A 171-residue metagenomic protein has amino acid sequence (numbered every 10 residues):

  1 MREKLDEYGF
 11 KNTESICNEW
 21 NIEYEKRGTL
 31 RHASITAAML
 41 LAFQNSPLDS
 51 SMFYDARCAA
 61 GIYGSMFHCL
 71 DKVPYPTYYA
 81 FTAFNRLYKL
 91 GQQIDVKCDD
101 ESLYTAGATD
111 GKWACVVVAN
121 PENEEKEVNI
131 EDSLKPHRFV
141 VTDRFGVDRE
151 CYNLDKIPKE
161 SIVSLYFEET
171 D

Functional and structural regions predicted by a protein language model:
M1-E25: Glycoside hydrolase catalytic-domain groove-lining segments
I16, M52-Y54, V116-A119, F139-T142 (+1 more regions): Conserved active-site loop/cleft motifs that coordinate metal ions or position small ligands
I16-Y88, Q92-G111: Aromatic/acidic polysaccharide-binding cleft in carbohydrate-active enzymes
Y54, L70, Y79, N123-E124 (+3 more regions): Carbohydrate-binding surfaces of carbohydrate-active enzymes
I94-C98, K126-I130, R149-I157: Generic detection of short hydrophobic beta-strand segments and adjacent strand-loop junctions
D99-K135: Carbohydrate-binding surface patches
D132-G146: Solvent-exposed beta-hairpin/edge-strand motifs
R149-D171: C-terminal beta-strand-rich structural cap/linker in extracellular carbohydrate-active enzymes
